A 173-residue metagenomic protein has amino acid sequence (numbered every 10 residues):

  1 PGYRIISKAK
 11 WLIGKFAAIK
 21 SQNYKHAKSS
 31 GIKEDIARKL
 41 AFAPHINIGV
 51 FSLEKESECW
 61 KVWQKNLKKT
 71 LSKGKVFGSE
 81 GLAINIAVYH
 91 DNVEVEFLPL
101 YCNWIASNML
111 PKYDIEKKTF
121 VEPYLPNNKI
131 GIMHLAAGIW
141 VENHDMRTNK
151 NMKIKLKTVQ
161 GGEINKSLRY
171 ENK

Functional and structural regions predicted by a protein language model:
P1-K173: Glycosyltransferase catalytic domains, chiefly GT-A lineage
